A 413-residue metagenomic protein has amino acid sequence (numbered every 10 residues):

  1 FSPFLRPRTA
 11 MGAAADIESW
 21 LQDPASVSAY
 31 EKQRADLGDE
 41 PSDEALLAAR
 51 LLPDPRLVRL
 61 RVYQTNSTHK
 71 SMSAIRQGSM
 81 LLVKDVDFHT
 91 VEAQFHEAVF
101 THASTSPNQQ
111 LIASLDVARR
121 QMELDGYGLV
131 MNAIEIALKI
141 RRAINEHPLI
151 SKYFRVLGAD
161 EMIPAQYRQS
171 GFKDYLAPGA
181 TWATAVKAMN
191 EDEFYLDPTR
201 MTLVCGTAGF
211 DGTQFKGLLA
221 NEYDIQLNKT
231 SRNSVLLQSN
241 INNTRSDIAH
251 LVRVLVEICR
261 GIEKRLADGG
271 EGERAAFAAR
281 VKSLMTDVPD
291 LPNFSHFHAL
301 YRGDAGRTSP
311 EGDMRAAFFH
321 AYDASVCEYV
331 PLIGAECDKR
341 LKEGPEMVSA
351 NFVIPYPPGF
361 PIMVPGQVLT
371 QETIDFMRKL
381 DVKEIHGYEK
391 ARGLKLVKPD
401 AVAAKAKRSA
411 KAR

Functional and structural regions predicted by a protein language model:
F1-L149: Conserved PLP-enzyme active-site core in the AAT-like
A14-G38, L51-P55, D125-R413: Non-catalytic terminal extensions of PLP-dependent enzymes
